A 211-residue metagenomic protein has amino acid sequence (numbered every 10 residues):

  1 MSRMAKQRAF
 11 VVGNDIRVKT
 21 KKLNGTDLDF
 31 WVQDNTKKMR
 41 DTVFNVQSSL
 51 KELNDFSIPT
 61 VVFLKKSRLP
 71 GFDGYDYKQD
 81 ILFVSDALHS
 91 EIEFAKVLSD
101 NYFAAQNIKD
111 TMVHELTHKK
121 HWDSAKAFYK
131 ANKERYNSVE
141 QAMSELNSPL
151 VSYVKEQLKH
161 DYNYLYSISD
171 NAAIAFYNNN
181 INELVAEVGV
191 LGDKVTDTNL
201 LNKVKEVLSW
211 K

Functional and structural regions predicted by a protein language model:
M1-A5: Long, low-complexity, intrinsically disordered regions
F10-F44, S49-K211: Active-site-flanking segments in enzyme catalytic domains
